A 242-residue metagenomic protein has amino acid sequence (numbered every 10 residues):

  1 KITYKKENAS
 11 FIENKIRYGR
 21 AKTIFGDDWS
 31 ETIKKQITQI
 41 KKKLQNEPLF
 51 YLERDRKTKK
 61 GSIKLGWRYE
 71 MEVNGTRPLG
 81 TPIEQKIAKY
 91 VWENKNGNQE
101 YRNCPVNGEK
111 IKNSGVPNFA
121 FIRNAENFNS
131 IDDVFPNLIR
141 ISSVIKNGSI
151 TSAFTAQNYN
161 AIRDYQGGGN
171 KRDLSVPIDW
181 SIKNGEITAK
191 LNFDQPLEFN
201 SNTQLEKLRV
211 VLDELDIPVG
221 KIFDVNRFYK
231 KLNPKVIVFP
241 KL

Functional and structural regions predicted by a protein language model:
K1: Short acidic loop-to-beta-strand element that houses the catalytic metal-binding Asp/Glu of nuclease active sites
Y4-I217: Catalytic cores of nucleic-acid endonucleases
L208-L242: Extended, amphipathic alpha-helical scaffolds
